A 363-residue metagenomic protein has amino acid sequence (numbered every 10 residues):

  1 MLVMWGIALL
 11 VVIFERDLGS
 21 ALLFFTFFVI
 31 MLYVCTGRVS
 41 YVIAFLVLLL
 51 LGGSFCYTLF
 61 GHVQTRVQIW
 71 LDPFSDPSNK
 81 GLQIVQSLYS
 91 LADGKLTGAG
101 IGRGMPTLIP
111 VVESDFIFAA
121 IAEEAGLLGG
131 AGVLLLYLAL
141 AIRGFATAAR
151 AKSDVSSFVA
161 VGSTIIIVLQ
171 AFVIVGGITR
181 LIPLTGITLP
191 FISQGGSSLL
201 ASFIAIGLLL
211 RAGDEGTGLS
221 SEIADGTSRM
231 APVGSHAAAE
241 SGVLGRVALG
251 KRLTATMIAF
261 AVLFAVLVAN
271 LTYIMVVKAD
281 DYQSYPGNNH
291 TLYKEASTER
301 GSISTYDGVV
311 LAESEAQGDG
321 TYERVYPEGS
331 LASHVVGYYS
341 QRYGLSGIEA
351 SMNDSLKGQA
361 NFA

Functional and structural regions predicted by a protein language model:
M1-Q83, A119-G177, I204: Hydrophobic alpha-helical transmembrane segments of multi-pass inner membrane proteins, especially in bacterial systems
A8-R16, D93-G98, V173, R180-I192: Transmembrane alpha-helix interface/packing and boundary motifs in multi-pass membrane proteins, characterized by
I69, P73-F118, L127-G129: TM-adjacent membrane-interface loops and short helices in multi-pass inner/ER membrane proteins
I69, T147-D154, G177, L181-L184 (+2 more regions): Perimembrane helix-loop junctions in membrane proteins
I101, S193, S314-A316: Short clusters of small/polar residues that mark proteolytic maturation junctions
Q170-T185, P190, S198-A201, A239-G245: Nucleotide-binding motor/catalytic cores of P-loop/tubulin-like NTPases across gene-expression machines
I182-A224: Transmembrane alpha-helices of multi-pass inner-membrane enzymes
D214-A363: Periplasmic/cell-envelope proteins involved in peptidoglycan metabolism and beta-lactam response
